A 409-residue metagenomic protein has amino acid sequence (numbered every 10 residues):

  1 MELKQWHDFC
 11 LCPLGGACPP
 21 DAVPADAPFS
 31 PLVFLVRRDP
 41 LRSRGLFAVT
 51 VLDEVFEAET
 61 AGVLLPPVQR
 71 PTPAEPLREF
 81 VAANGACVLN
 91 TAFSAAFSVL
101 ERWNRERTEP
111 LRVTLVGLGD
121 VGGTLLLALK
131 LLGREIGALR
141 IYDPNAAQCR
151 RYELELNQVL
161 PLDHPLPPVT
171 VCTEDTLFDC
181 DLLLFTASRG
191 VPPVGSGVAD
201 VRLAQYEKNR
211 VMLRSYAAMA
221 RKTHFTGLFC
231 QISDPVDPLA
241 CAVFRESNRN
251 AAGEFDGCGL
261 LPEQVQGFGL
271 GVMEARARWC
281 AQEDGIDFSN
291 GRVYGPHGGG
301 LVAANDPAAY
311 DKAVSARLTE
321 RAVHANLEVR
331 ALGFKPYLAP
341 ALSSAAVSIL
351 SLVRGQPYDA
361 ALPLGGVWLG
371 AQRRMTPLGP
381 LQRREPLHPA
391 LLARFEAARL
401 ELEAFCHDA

Functional and structural regions predicted by a protein language model:
M1-P110: Glycine/serine-rich phosphate-binding loop and adjoining beta1-alpha1 elements at the start of nucleotide-handling
L52-R70, Q282-A409: Long, compositionally biased stretches enriched for glycine and/or charged residues
D120-T124: Hydrophobic/small residue at the entry helix of a nucleotide-binding pocket
I136-R140: Short beta-strand element of Class I
Y142-C180: Conserved N-terminal Rossmann-fold NAD(P) cofactor-binding segment
L166-T226: Rossmann-like NAD(P)-binding element
S233-D306: Rossmann-like dinucleotide-binding core of oxidoreductases
